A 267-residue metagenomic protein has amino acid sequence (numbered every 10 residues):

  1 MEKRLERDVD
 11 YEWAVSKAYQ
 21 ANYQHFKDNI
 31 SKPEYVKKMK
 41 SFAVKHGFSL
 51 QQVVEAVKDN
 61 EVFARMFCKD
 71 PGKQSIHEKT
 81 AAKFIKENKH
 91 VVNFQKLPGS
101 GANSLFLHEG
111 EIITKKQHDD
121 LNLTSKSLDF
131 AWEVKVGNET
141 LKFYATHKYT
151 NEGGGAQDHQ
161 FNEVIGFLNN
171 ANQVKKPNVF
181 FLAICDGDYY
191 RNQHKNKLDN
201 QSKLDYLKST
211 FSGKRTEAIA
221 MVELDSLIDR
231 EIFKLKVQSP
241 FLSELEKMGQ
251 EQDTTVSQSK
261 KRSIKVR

Functional and structural regions predicted by a protein language model:
M1-K79, K265-R267: Nuclease-adjacent, charged terminal/linker segments that flank catalytic cores
A21, E55-H118: Acidic-basic catalytic patches of nuclease active cores, encompassing PD-(D/E)XK and other metal-cofactor nuclease
A43, T80-K89, V134, F167-K175 (+1 more regions): Hydrophobic, Leu/Ile/Phe/Ala-enriched alpha-helical segments that form helix-helix packing faces
D59-A64, L141-K148: Glycine-rich, often proline-containing surface loops adjacent to acidic residues and nearby aromatics that form
H77, L123, A156-Q160: Phosphate/oxyanion-binding active-site loops and adjacent basic polyanion-contact surfaces
S125-Y144: Active-site beta-strand-loop-beta-strand hairpin of nuclease catalytic cores that positions key catalytic residues
K148-N196: Catalytic cores of nucleic-acid endonucleases
F181-R267: Domain-level recognition of nuclease-like catalytic cores that cleave nucleotide substrates
